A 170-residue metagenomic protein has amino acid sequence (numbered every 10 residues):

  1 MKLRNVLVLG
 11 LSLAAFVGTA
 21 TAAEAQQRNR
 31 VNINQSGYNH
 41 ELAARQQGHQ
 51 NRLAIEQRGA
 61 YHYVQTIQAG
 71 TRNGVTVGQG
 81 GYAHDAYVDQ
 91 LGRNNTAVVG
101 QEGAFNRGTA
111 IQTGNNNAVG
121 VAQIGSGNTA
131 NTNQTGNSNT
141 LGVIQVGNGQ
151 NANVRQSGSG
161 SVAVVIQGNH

Functional and structural regions predicted by a protein language model:
M1-G10: Bacterial N-terminal signal peptides that target proteins for export
N5, G18-A25: Sec/Tat signal peptide C-region and signal peptidase I cleavage site
G10-G18: Bacterial N-terminal signal peptides
A25-H170: Low-complexity repeat regions of mature extracellularly deployed or surface/particle-associated proteins
